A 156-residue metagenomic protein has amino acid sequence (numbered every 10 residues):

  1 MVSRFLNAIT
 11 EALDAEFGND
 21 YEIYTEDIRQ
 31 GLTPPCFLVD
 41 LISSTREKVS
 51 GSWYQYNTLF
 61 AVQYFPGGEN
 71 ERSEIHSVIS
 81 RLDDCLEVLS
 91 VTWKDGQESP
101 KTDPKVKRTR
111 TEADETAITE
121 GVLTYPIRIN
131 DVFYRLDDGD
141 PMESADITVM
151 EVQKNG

Functional and structural regions predicted by a protein language model:
M1-Y24, T45-G156: Charged, amphipathic alpha-helical segments and their flanking helix caps
Y24-T33: Short acidic low-complexity segments
T33-I42: A short, hydrophobic beta-strand-centered structural micro-motif
